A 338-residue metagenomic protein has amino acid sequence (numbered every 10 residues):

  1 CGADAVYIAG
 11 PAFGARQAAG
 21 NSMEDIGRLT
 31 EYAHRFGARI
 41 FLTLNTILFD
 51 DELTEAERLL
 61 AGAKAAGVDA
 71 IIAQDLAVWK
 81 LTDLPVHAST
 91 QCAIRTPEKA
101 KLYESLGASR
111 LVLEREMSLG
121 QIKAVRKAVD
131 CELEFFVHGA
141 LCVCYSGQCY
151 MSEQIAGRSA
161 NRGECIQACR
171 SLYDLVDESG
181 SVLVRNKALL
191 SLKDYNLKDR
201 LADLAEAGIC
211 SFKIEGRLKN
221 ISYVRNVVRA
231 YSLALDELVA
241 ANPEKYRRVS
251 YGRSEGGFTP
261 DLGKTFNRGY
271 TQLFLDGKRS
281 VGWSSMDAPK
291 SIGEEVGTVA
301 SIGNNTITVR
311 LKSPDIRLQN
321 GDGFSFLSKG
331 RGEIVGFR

Functional and structural regions predicted by a protein language model:
C1, A77-D83: Short active-site loop/helix that positions an aromatic residue
A5-A15, T30, F36-T43, D50-K64 (+3 more regions): Surface-exposed amphipathic alpha-helical tracts and adjacent flexible/coil segments at the periphery of soluble enzymes
A18: Glycine/threonine-rich flexible loop motifs
M23-Y32: Histidine-anchored nucleotide/phosphate-binding helix
T46, T54, D83-P97: Gly/Gly-Pro- and Ser/Thr-rich, intrinsically disordered tail segments characteristic of DNA damage-repair and tolerance
L76-A77, C92-I94, E116-S118: Short beta->alpha connector loops
